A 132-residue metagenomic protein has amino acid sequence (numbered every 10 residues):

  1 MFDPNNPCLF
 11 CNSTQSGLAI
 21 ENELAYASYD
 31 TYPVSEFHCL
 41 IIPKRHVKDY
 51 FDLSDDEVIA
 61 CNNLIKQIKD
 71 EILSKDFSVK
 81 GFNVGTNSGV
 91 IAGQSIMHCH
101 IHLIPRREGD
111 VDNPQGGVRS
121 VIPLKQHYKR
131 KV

Functional and structural regions predicted by a protein language model:
M1-V132: HIT superfamily nucleotide-processing domains
